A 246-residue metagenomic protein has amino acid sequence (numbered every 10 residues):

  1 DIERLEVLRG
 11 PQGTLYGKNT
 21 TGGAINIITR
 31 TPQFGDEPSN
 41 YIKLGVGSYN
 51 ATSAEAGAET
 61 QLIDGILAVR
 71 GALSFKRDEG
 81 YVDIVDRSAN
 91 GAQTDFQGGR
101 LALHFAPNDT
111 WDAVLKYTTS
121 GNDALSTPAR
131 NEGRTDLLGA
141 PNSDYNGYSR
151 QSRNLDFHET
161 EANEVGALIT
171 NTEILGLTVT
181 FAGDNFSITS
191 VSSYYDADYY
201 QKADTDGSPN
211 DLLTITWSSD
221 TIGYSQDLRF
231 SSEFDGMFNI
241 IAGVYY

Functional and structural regions predicted by a protein language model:
D1, G236, A242-Y246: Short, intrinsically disordered, charge-balanced linker/junction segments flanking boundaries in proteins
I2-E3, R9, T14-I84, A89-G99 (+4 more regions): Outer-membrane beta-barrel translocator/receptor signature
P11, T31, T119-G121, Y246: Short, flexible active-site-adjacent loop segments at beta-strand->alpha-helix junctions, enriched in small/polar
Y16, Y81, Y148, Y194 (+1 more regions): Aromatic side chains
I42-V46, G71-R77, L115-T119, S192-Y194 (+1 more regions): Transmembrane beta-barrel strands of outer-membrane/channel proteins
S88, T94-I240: Outer-membrane beta-barrel domain signature, strongest for Gram-negative TonB-dependent receptors and also present
